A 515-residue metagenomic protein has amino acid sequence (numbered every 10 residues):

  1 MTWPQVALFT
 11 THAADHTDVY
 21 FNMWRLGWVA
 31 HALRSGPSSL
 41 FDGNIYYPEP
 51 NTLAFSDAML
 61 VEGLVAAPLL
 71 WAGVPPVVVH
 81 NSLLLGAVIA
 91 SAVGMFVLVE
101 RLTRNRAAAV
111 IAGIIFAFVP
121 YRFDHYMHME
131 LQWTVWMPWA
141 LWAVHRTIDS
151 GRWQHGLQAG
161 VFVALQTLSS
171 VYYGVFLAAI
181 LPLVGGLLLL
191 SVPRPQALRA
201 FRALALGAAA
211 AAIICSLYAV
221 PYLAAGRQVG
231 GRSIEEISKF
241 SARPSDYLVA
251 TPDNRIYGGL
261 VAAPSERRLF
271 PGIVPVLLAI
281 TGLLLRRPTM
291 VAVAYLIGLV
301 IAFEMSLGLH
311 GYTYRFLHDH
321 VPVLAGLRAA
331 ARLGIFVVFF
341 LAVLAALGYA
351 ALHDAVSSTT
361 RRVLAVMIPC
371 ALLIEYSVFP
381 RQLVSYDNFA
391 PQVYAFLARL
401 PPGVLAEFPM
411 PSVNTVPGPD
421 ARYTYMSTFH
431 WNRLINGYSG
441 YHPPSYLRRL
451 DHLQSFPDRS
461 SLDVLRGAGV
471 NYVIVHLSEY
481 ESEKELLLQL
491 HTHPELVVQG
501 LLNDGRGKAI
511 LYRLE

Functional and structural regions predicted by a protein language model:
M1-S91, V119-T134, S238-V261, L309-Y314 (+2 more regions): Membrane-interface coil-to-helix junctions
M1-T17, W28, A208-A225, I301-E304 (+1 more regions): Transmembrane signal-anchor helices characteristic of membrane glycosylation enzymes that use polyprenol
V19, P193, H353, M367-E515: Extracytoplasmic
L83-L102, R106-L190, G207-Y218, I368-E375: Membrane-embedded helix bundles of polyisoprenyl
V161-F162, L181, G185, P195-V220 (+2 more regions): Hydrophobic alpha-helical membrane-interfacial segments at the cytosolic entry of transmembrane helices
V192-A205, L278-R315, D354-R362: Membrane-interface helix-loop-helix junctions at transmembrane boundaries of multi-pass membrane enzymes, predominantly
L204-I213, V343, L347-Y376: Signature aromatic-anchored transmembrane alpha helix within multi-pass, membrane-resident enzymes that catalyze glycan
F270-I273, F316-L352: Hydrophobic/aromatic-rich transmembrane helices and adjacent perimembrane loops
